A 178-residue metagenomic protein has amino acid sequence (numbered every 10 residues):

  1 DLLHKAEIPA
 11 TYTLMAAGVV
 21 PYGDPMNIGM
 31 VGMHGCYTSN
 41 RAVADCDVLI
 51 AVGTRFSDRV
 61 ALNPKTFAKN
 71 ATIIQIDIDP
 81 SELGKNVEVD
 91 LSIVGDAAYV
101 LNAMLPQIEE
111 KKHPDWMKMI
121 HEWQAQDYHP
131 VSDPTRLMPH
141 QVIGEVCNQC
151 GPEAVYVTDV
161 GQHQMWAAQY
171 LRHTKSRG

Functional and structural regions predicted by a protein language model:
D1-E7, P64-K69, L91-S92, Y170-K175: Short, solvent-exposed amphipathic alpha-helical segments in soluble enzyme and RNA/protein-processing domains
D1-T13, V48, P152-V155: Catalytic alpha/large subunits of respiratory electron-transfer oxidoreductases, centered on bis-MGD molybdoenzymes
L2-K5, P9, A103-Q107, E145-Q149 (+1 more regions): Generic, well-ordered alpha-helical scaffold segments in large soluble proteins
E7-A10, M30, G95, K175-G178: Short hydrophobic/aromatic-enriched beta-strand-loop microsegments
P9-L14, A51-G53, I76, V157-G161: Generic beta-strand/beta-sheet core signal
A16-M119: Glycine-rich, acidic loop regions that bind phosphate or pyrophosphate groups
H121-G178: Active-site diphosphate/adenylate-binding microenvironment
